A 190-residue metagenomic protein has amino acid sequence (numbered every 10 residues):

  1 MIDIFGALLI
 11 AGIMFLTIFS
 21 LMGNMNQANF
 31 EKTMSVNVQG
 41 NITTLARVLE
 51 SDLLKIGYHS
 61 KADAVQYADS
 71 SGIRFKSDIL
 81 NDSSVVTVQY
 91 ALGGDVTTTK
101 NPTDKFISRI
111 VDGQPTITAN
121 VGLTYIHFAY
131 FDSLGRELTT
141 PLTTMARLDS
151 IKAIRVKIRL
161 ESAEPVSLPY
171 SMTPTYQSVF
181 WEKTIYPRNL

Functional and structural regions predicted by a protein language model:
I2-I56: Aliphatic-rich helix starts adjacent to a transmembrane/signal segment
F30-E31, N37-G40, L53-I79, S171: Short, glycine/small-hydrophobic-rich surface segments
T44-D63, N120-E137: Generic detector of solvent-exposed, compositionally biased contiguous segments
D52, V85-V88, F180-T184: A general secondary-structure boundary signal
S70-P141, Y176: Type IV pilin-like appendage domain
N81, I117, G122-Y125, A129-L190: Short linear sequence signals and composition-biased patches located at protein termini or domain-edge surfaces
